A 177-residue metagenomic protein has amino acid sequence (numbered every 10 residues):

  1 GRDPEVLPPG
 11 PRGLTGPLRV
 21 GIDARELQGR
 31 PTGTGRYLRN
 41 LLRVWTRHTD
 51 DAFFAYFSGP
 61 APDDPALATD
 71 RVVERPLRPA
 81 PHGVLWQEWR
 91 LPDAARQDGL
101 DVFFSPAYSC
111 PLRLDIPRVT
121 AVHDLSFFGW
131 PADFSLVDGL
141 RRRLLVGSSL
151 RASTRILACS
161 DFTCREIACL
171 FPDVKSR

Functional and structural regions predicted by a protein language model:
R2-R177: Carbohydrate transferase catalytic cores enriched for Leloir-type hexosyltransferases
